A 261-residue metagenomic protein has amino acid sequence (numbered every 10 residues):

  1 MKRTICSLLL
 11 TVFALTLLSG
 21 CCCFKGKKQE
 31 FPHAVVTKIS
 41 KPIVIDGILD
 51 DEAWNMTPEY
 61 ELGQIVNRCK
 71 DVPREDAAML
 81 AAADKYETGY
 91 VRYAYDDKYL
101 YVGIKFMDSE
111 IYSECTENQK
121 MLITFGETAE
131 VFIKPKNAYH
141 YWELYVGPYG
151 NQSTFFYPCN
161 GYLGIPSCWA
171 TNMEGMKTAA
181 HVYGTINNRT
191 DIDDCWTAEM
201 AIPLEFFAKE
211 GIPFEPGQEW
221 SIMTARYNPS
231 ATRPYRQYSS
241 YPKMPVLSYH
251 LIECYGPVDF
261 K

Functional and structural regions predicted by a protein language model:
M1-T4: Positively charged n-region of N-terminal signal peptides that target proteins for export
L8-L17: Bacterial N-terminal signal peptides
C21-K261: Structural preference for beta-rich elements and adjacent junctions enriched in aromatics
